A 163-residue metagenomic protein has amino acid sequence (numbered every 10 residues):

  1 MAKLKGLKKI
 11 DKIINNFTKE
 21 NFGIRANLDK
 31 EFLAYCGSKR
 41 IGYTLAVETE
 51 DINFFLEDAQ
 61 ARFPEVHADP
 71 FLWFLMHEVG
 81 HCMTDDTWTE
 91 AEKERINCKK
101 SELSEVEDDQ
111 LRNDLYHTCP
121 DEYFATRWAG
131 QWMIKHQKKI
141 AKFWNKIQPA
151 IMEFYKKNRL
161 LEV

Functional and structural regions predicted by a protein language model:
M1-K5: Short Lys/Arg-rich cationic patches that frequently serve as NLS/NoLS or arginine-rich RNA/DNA-binding motifs
G6-N21: Zn2+-dependent metallopeptidase catalytic core
R25-D69, V79-D86: Active-site scaffold of zinc-dependent metalloenzymes
H67-D69, D108-V163: Long, well-structured alpha-helical subdomains associated with metal-dependent extracellular/ecto-lumenal hydrolases
L75: A conserved beta-strand element that flanks and buttresses the S-adenosyl-L-methionine
D85-E122: Post-HEXXH active-site segment of zinc metalloproteases
